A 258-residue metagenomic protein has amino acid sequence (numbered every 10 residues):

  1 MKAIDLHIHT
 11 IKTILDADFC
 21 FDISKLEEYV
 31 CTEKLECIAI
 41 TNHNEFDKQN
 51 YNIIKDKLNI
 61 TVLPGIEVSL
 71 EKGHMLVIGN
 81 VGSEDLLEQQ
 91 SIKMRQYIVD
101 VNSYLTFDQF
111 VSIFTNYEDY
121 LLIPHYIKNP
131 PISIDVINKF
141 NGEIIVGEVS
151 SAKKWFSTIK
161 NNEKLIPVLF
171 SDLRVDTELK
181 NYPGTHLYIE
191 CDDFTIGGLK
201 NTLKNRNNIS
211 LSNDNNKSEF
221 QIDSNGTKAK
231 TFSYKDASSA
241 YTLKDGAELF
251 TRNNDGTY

Functional and structural regions predicted by a protein language model:
M1-Y29, E33-K34, D47-L63, E71-D85 (+2 more regions): Charged catalytic cores and adjacent phosphate/nucleic-acid-binding surfaces used for phosphate/nucleic-acid chemistry
C20-E27, F46-N50, Y97-S112: Well-ordered, non-membrane alpha-helical segments in soluble/globular domains
A39-I40, E148: Conserved beta-strand positions in the central sheet of alpha/beta enzyme cores
N42-K55, E88-V99: Short, charged N-terminal helix-start/capping segments
H43, H125-K128: Short, well-ordered beta-to-alpha junction loops that form the rim of enzyme active sites and present histidine/acidic
I78-N116: Binuclear metal-dependent hydrolase catalytic cores centered on His/Asp/Glu-rich metal-binding motifs
